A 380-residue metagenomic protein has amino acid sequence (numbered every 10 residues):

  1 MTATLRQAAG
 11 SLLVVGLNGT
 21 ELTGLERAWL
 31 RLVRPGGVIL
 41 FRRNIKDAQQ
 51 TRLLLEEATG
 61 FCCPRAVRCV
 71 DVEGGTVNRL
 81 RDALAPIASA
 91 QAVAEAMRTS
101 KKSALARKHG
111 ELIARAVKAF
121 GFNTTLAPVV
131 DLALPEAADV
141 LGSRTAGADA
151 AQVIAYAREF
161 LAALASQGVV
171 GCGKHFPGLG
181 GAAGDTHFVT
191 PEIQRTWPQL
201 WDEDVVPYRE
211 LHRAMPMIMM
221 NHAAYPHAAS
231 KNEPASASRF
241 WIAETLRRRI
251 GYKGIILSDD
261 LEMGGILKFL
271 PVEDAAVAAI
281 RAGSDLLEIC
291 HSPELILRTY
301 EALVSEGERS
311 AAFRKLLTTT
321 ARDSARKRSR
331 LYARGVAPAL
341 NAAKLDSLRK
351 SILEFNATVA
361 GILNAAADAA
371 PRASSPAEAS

Functional and structural regions predicted by a protein language model:
M1-G36, R239, L267-S380: Preference for extracellular/luminal or secreted protein segments
T4, V38, D71, V117 (+4 more regions): Divalent metal-coordination and catalytic microenvironments
L5-A8, R43-A48, A58, A90 (+2 more regions): A contiguous, well-ordered beta/alpha segment that forms the leading edge of an enzyme domain
G16, L22, R43-C62, A66 (+2 more regions): Second-shell residues forming the walls of enzyme active-site clefts
A28-F41, L112, A119-T124: Catalytic domains of carbohydrate-active enzymes, especially glycoside hydrolases
K46-L54, A96-R115, G147-A155, P198-W201: Glycine-rich anion/phosphate-binding loops
T59-A88, A106-A133, V153-P177: Glycine-rich, aromatic-flanked loop segments that form ligand/cofactor-binding clefts across common enzyme folds
R81-M97, P135-A146, D185-P191: Surface-exposed, active-site-proximal loop segments in enzymatic domains
